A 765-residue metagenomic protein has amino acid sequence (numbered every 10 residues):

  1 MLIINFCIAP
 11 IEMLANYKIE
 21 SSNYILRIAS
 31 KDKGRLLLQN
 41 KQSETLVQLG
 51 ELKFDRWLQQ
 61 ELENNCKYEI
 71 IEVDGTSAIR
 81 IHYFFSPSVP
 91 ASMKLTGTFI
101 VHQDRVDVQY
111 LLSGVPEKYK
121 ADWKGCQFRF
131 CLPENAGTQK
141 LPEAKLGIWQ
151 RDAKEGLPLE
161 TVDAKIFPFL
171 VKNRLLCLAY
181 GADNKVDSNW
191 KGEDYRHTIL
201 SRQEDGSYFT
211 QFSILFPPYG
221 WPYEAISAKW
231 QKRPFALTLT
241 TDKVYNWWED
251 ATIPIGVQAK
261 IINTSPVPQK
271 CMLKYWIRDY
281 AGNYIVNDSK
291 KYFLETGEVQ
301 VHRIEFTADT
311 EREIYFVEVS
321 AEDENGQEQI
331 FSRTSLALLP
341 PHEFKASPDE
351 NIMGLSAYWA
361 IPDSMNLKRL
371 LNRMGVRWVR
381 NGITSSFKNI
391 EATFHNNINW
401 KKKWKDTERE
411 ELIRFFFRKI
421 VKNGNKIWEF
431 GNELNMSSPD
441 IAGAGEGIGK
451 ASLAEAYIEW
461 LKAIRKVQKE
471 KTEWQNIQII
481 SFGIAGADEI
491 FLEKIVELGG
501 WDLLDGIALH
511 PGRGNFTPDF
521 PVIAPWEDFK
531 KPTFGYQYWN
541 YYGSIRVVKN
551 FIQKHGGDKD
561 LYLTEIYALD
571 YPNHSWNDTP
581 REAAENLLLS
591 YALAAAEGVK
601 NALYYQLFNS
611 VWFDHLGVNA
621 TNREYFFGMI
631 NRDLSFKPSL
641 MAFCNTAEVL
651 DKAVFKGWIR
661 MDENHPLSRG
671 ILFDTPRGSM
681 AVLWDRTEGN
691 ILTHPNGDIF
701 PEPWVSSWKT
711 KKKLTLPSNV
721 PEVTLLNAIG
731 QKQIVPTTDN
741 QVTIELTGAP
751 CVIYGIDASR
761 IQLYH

Functional and structural regions predicted by a protein language model:
N16-V89, T96, L146: Acidic-aromatic substrate-binding/catalytic surfaces of carbohydrate-active enzymes
K18, D107-G181: Polysaccharide-binding surfaces and accessory modules of carbohydrate-active proteins
K18-E20, F128, P158-T238, V257-A259 (+1 more regions): Beta-strand-rich recognition/accessory modules
G206-E224, I734-H765: C-terminal beta-strand-rich structural cap/linker in extracellular carbohydrate-active enzymes
Q269, R660-N719, C751-V752, I756: Carbohydrate-binding surface patches
F331-G382, S386-K388: An acidic-aromatic substrate-binding cleft motif
A454-S590, E597: Noncatalytic carbohydrate-binding groove/subsite architecture in carbohydrate-active enzymes
A568-C644, W658-P666: Aromatic/acidic polysaccharide-binding cleft in carbohydrate-active enzymes
